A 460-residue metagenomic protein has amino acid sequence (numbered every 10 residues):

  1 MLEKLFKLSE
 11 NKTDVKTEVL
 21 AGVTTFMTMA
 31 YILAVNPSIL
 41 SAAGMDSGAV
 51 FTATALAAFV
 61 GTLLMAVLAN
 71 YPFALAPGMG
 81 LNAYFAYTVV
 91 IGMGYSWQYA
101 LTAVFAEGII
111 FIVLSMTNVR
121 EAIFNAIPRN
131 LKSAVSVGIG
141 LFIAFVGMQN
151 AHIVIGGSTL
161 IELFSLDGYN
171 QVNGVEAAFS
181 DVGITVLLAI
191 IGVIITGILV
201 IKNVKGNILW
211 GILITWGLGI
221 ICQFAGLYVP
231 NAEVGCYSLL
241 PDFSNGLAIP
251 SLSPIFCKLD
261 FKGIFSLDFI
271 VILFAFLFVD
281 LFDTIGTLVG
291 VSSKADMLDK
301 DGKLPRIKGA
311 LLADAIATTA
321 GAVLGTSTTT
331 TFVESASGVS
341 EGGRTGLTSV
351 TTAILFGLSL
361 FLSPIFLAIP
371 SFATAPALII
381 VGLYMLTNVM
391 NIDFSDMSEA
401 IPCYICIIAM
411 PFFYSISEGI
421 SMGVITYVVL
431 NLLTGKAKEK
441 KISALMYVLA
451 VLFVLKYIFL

Functional and structural regions predicted by a protein language model:
M1-A49, D167, I212-I307, V451-L455: Helix-loop-helix hairpins and the membrane-proximal interhelical loops of multi-pass alpha-helical transport proteins
L2-N36, A57, G78-Y87, I91-I139 (+1 more regions): Helix-loop-helix junctions within the multi-pass membrane cores of secondary transporters/permeases
K12, K16, I191, I270-F274 (+3 more regions): Alpha-helical membrane-protein architecture signal
V23-A30, L63, V67, A144 (+5 more regions): Hydrophobic/aromatic residues within the transmembrane alpha-helices of Major Facilitator Superfamily
S38-A49, T88-Y99, S266-I270, A368-P370 (+1 more regions): Helix-coil boundary and interhelical linker segments in multi-pass alpha-helical membrane proteins
G44-L63: Loop-to-helix transition at the N-terminal end of transmembrane alpha-helices
A58-M79, I110: Juxtamembrane transmembrane-helix boundary signature
M93-I214, V350-L460: Membrane-embedded alpha-helical modules
